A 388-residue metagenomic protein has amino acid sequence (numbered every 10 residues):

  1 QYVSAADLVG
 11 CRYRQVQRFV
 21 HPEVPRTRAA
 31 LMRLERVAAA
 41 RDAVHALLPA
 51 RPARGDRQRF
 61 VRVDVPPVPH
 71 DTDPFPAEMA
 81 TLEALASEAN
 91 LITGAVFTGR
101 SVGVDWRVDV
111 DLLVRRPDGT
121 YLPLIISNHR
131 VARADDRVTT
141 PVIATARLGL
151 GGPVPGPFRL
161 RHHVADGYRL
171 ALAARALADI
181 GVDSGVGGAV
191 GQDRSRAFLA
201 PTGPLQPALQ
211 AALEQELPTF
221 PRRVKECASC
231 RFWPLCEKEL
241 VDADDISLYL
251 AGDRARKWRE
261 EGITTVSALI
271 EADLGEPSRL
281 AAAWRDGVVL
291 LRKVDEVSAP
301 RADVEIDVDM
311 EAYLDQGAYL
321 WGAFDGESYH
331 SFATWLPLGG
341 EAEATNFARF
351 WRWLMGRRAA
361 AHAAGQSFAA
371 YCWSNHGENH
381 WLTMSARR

Functional and structural regions predicted by a protein language model:
Q1-D118: Metal-dependent nuclease catalytic cores that hydrolyze phosphodiester bonds in DNA/RNA, characterized by
V24-T27, D245-A302: N-terminal accessory regions of nucleic-acid-interacting proteins
E88-G103, R107-D136, V142-R194, T202-G203 (+1 more regions): Conserved DEDDh/DEDDy metal-dependent 3′-5′ exonuclease domain
N90-G99, A302-A312: Two-metal-ion RNase H-like nuclease active-site motif
I126-N128, G262, D325: A short beta-strand motif that forms part of the nucleic acid-binding face of small beta-barrel RNA-binding folds
Q192-K257: Long, highly charged, low-complexity intrinsically disordered interaction regions that mediate electrostatic DNA/RNA
D315-A333: RNase H-like nuclease fold core
